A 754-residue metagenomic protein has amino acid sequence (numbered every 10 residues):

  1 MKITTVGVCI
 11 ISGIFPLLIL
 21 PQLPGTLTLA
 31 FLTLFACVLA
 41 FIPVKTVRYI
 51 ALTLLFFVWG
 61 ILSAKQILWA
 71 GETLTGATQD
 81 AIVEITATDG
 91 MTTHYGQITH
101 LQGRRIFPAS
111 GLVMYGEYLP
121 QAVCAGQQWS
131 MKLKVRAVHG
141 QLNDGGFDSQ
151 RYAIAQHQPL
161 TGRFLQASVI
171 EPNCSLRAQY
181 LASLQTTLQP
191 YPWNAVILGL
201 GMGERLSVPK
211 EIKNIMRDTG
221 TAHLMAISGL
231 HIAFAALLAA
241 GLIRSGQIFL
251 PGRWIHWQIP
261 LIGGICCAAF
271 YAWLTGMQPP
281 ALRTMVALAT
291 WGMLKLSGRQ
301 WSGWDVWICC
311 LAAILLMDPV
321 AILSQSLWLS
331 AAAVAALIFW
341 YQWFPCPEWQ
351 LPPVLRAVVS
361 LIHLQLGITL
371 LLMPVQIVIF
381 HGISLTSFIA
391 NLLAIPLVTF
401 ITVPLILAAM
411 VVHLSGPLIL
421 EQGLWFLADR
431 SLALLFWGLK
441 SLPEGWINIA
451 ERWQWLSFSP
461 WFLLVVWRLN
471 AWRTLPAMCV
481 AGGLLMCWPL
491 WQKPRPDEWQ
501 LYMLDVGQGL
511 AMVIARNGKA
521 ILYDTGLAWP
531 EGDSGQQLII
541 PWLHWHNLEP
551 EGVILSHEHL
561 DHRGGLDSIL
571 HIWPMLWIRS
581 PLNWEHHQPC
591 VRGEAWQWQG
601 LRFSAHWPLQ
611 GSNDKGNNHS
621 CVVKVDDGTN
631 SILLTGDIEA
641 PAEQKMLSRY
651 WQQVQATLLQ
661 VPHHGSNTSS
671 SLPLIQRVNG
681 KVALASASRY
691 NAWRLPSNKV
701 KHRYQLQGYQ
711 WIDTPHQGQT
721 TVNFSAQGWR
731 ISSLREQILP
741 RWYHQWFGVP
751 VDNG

Functional and structural regions predicted by a protein language model:
M1-A77, T161-F164, L176, R283-T284 (+3 more regions): N-terminal leader/targeting segments
M1-I19, L294, L407-Q422, F426-A433: Hydrophobic alpha-helical segments
T5, V47-I50, G162, I212-F388 (+4 more regions): Hydrophobic alpha-helical transmembrane segments in multi-pass membrane proteins
G13, V83, S326, L372 (+3 more regions): Residue-level signal for inorganic ion chemistry
P24-F35, L329-S330, N391-T399, R452-L456: Alpha-helical transmembrane segments of polytopic membrane proteins
L54-H223, D533, Q537-P541, W545-E549 (+7 more regions): Membrane-interface helix/helix-cap signal primarily in integral membrane proteins
Y118-K132, Y152, S168, C266 (+2 more regions): Non-globular, low-confidence helical/coil segments that flank catalytic cores
A155-A287, G292-M293, Q422, W596 (+4 more regions): Aromatic-rich juxtamembrane segments at the membrane interface
